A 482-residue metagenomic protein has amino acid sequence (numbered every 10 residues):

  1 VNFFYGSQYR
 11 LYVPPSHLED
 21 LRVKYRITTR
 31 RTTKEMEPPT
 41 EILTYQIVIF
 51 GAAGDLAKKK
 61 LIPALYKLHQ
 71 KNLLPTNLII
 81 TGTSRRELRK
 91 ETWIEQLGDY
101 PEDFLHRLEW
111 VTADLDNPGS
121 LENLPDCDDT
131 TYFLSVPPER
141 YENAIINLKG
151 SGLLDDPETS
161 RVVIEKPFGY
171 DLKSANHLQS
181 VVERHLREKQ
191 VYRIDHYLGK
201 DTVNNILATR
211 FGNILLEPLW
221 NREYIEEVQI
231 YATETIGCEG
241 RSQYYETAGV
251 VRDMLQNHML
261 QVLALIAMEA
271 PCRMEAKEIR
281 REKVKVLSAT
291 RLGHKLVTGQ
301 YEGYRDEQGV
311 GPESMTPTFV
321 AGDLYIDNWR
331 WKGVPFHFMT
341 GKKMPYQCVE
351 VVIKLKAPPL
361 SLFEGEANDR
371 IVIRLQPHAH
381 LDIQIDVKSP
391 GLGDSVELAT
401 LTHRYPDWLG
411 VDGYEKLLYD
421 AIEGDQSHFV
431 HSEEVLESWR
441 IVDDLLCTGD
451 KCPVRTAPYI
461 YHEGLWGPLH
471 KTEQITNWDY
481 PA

Functional and structural regions predicted by a protein language model:
N2-F3, M36: Universal eukaryotic N-terminal targeting presequences
G6-S7, G413: Residues at the start of alpha-helices and the adjacent loop-to-helix junctions
Y9, Y25: Cationic, low-complexity basic patches in intrinsically disordered or flexible, solvent-exposed regions
T29-V163, F168-A482: Secretory/organelle targeting and membrane-embedding segments
